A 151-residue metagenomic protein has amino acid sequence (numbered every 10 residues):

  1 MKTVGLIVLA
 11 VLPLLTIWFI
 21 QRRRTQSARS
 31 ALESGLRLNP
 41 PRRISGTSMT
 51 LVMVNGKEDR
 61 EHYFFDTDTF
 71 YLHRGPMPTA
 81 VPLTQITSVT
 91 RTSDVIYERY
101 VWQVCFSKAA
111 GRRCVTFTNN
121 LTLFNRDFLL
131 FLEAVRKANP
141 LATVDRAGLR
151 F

Functional and structural regions predicted by a protein language model:
K2-F65: Anionic N-terminal interaction surfaces
V4, D68, Q85-S88, F117-N119: N-terminal compositionally biased, intrinsically disordered segments and leader/signal-like regions
E61-F65, T79, C105-K108: Short, exposed beta-strand/loop patches in secreted or surface proteins that constitute
F70, A80-V95: Phosphoinositide-dependent membrane-docking surfaces
T90-F151: Acidic, Ser/Thr- and proline-rich intrinsically disordered linker/docking segments of eukaryotic scaffolds
